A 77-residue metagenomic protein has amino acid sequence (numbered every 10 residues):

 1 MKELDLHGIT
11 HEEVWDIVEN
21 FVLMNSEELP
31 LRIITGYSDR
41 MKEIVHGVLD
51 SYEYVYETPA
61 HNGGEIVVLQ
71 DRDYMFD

Functional and structural regions predicted by a protein language model:
M1-D77: Long, charged, low-complexity intrinsically disordered regions
